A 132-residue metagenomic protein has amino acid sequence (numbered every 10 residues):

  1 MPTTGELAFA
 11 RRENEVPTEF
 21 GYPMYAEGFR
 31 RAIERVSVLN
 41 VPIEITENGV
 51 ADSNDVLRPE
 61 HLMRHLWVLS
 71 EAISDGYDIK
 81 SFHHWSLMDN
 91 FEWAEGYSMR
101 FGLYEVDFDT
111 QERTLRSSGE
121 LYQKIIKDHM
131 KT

Functional and structural regions predicted by a protein language model:
M1-T132: Non-catalytic scaffold segments within catalytic domains of secreted glycoside hydrolases
